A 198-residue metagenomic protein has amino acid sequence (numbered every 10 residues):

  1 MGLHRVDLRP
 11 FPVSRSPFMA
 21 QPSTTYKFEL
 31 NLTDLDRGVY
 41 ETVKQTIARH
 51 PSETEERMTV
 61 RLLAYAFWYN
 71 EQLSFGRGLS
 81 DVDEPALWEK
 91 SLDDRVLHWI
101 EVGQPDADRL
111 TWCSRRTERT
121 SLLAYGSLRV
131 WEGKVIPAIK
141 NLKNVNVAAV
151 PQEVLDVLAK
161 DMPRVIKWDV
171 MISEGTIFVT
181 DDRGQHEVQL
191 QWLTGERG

Functional and structural regions predicted by a protein language model:
M1-F18: N-terminal amphipathic/basic-hydrophobic helices that include classical n-h-c signal peptides and signal-anchor
Q21-A48, R119-L123, S127-E196: Helix-rich interaction surfaces within compact, conserved domain-sized segments that mediate assembly or partner
D34-L79: Acidic-basic catalytic patches of nuclease active cores, encompassing PD-(D/E)XK and other metal-cofactor nuclease
N70, T117-E118: Short, well-ordered alpha-helix to beta-strand connector turns
S74-L92: Long amphipathic N-terminal alpha/beta scaffold segment
L87-E89, D94-R109: Conserved catalytic cores of phosphodiester-cleaving nucleases, focusing on short active-site segments
A107-L110, L193-G198: Short, surface-exposed linear segments at secondary-structure transitions and domain or protein termini
L110-S114, S127: Short Lys/Arg-rich amphipathic alpha-helical segments
